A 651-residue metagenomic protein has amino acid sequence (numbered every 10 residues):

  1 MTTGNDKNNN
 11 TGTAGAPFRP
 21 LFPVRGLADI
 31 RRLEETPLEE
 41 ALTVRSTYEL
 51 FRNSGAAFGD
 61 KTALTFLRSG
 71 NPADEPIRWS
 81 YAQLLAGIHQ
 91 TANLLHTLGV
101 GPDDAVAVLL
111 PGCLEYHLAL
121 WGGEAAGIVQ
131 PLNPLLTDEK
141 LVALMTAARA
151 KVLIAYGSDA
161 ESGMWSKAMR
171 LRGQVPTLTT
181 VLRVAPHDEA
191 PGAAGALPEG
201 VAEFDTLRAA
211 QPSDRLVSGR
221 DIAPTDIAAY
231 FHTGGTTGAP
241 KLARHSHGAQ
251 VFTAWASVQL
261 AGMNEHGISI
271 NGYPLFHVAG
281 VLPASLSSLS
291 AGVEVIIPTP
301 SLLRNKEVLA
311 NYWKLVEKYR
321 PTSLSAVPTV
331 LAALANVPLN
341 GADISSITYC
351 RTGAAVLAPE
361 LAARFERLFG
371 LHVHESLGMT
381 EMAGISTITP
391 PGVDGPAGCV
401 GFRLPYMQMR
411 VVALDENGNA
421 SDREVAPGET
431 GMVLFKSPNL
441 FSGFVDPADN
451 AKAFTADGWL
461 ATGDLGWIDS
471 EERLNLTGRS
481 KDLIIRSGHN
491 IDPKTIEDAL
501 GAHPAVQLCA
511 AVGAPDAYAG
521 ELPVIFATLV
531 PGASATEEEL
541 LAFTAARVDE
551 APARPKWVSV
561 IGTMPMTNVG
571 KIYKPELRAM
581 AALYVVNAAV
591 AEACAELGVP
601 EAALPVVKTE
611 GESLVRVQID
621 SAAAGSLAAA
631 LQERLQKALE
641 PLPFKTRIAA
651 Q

Functional and structural regions predicted by a protein language model:
T2-F18, T97, I128-T206, L642-A650: Structural core segment of the AMP-binding/adenylate-forming
T43, D60-C113, H117-L120, T137-V142 (+1 more regions): Conserved AMP-binding/adenylate-forming core of the ANL superfamily
V44, G59-T62, L182-D188, L197-D205 (+3 more regions): Conserved pre-ATP/AMP-binding loop-to-beta segment of ANL
R78-A82, D221, A228-F252: Conserved AMP-binding A3 loop
Y116, L136-T146, K151-S158, L324 (+7 more regions): AMP-binding/adenylate-forming catalytic core of the ANL superfamily
E124, V251-I268, F276-T322: Conserved AMP-binding/adenylation subdomain of ANL enzymes
A155-M169, T299-L302, Y312, E317-R364 (+2 more regions): Adenylate-forming
P298, C350, L357, L361-S376 (+3 more regions): Conserved AMP-binding/adenylate-forming
